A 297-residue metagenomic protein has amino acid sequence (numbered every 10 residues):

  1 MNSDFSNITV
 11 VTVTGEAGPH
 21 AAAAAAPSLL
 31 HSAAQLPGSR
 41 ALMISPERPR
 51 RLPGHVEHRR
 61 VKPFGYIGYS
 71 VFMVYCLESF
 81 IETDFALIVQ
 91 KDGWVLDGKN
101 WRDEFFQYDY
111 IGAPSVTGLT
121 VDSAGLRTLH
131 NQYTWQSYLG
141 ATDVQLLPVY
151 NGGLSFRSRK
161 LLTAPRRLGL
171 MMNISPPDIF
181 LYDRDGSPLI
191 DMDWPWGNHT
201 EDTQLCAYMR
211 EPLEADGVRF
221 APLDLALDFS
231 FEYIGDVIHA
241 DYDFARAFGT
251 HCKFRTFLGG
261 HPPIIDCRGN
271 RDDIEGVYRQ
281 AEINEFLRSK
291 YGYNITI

Functional and structural regions predicted by a protein language model:
M1-F85: N-terminal anchoring/stem segment of glycosyltransferases
N2-F5, F80-I81, E104-F105, L147-V149 (+1 more regions): Extracellular/periplasmic catalytic domains that process cell-envelope and extracellular macromolecules
A41, K91-D92, S158: Generic structural signal for small/hydrophobic residues in well-ordered secondary structure, especially within
I44-P46, V89-K91, A113-P114, N151: Short His-Asn-centered micro-motif
V56-H58, M73-C76, G125-H130, V237-F248: Short, surface-exposed amphipathic charged segments that create phosphate/polyanion-binding patches used for binding
T83-L96: Short beta-strand-to-loop acidic/aromatic patch adjacent to the donor-nucleotide binding site
W94-Y138: Conserved donor-nucleotide/metal-binding helix-loop-beta segment in metal-dependent transferases, i.e., the alpha-helix
S137-T296: Catalytic core and acceptor-binding pocket of nucleotide-sugar-dependent glycosyltransferases
